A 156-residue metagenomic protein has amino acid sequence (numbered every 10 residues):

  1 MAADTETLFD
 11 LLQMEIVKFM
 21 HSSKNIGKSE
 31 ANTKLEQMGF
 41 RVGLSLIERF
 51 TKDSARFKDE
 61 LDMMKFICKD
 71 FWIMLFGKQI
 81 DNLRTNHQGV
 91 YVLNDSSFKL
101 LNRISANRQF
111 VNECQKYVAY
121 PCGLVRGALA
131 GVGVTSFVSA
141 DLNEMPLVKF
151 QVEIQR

Functional and structural regions predicted by a protein language model:
M1-Y117, R156: N-terminal accessory segment detector
N82-R84, V138-N143: Short beta-strand
N86-Q88, Y120, G133, M145-L147: Eukaryote-biased feature marking scaffold/signaling PDZ-domain proteins and nuclear chromatin regulators
V90, R126, T135-F137, L147-K149: Beta-strand-rich binding-surface signature of beta-sandwich/beta-barrel folds used to engage anionic ligands
R103, F137-V138: Intrinsically disordered, low-complexity regions enriched in proline, serine, glycine and charged residues
V118-T135: Mixed-charge, glycine-accented linear interaction segment located at domain edges/termini
E144-R156: C-terminal helix/juxtamembrane-tail motif
